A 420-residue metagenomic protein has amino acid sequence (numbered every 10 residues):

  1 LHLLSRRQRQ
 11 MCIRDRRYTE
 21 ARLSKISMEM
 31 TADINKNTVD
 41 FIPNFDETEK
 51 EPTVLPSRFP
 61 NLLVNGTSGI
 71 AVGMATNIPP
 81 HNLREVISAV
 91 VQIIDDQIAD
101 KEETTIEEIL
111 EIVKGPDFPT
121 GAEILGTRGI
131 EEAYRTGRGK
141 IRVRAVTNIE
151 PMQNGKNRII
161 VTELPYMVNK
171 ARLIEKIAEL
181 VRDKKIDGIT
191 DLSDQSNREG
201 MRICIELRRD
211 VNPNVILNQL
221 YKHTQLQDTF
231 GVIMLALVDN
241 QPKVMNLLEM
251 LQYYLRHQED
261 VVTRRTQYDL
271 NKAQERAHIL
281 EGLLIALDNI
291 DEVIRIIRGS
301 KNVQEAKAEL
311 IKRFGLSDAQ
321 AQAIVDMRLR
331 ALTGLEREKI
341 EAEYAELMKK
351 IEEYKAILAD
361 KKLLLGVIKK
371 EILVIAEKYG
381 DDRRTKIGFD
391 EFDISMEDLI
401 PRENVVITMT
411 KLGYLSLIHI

Functional and structural regions predicted by a protein language model:
L1-R9, I13, I418-H419: Single conserved hydrophobic/aromatic residue that forms the stacking wall/gate of nucleotide- or nucleobase-binding
L4, V54, I400-P401: A generic fold-level signal
R6-Q10, D40-N44, L192, M234: Conserved catalytic-core motifs characterized by acidic clusters
R14, A21, K25-E29, I34-N37 (+2 more regions): C-terminal interaction appendages of subunits in large macromolecular complexes
M30-R58: P-loop NTPase nucleotide-binding/switch module
T48-V64, G69-V72, N77, S416-L417: Long insertion/accessory domains within large nucleic-acid-processing enzymes
